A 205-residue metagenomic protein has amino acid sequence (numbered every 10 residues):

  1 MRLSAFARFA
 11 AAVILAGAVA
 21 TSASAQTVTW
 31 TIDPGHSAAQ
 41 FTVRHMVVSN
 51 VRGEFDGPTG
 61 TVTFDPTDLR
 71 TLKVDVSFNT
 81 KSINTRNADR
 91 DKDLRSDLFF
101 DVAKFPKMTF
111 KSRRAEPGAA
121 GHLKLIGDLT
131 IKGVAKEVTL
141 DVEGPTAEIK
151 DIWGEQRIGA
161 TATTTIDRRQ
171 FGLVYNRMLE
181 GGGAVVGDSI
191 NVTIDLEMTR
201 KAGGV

Functional and structural regions predicted by a protein language model:
M1-A11: Bacterial N-terminal signal peptides that target proteins for export
F9-S22: Bacterial N-terminal signal peptides
A23-V205: Low-complexity, acidic/polar, glycine-enriched regions of mature
